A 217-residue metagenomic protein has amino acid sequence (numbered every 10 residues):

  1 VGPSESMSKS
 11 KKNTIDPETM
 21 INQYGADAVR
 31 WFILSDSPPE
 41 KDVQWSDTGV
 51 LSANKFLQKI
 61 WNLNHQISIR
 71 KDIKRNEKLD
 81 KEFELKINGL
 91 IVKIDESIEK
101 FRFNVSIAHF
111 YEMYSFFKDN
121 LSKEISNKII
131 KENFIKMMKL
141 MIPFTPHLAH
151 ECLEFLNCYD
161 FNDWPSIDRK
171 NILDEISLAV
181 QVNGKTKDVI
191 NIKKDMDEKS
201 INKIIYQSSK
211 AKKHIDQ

Functional and structural regions predicted by a protein language model:
M7-S8, K187: Generic structural signal for well-ordered beta-strand positions
S8, T14, D36-E40: An acidic, gly/pro-interrupted, aromatic-rich
S10-N22: C-terminal, charged and often intrinsically disordered regions of DNA end-processing helicases and nucleases
N13, N171-L173, I215-D216: Short solvent-exposed loop/turn micro-motifs enriched in small/polar/acidic residues
T19-N191: Helix-rich, typically C-terminal accessory recognition domains appended to large enzymatic cores
L178-Q217: NTP/phosphate- and nucleic-acid-binding module
